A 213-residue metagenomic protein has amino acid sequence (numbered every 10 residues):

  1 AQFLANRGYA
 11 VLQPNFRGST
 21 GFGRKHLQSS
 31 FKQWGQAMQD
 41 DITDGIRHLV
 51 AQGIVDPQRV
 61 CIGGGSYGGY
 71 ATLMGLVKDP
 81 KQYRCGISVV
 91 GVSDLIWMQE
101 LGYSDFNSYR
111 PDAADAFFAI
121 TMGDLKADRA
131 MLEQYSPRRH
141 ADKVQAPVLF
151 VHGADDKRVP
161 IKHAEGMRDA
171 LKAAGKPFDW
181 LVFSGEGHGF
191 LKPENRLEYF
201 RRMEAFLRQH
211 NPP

Functional and structural regions predicted by a protein language model:
A1-R7, Q13-P213: Active-site-proximal cap/loop segments of hydrolase catalytic domains
